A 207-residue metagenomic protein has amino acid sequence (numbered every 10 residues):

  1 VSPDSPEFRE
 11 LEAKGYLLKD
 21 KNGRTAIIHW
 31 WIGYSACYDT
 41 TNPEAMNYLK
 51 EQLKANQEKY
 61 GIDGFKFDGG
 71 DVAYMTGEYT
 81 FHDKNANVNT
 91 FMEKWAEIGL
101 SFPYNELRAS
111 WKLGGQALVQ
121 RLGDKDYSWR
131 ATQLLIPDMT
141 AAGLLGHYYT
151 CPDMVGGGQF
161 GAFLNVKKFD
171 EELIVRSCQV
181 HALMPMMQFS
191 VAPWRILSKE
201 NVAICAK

Functional and structural regions predicted by a protein language model:
V1-A206: Aromatic- and carboxylate-enriched substrate-binding clefts and catalytic-loop regions of carbohydrate-active enzymes
